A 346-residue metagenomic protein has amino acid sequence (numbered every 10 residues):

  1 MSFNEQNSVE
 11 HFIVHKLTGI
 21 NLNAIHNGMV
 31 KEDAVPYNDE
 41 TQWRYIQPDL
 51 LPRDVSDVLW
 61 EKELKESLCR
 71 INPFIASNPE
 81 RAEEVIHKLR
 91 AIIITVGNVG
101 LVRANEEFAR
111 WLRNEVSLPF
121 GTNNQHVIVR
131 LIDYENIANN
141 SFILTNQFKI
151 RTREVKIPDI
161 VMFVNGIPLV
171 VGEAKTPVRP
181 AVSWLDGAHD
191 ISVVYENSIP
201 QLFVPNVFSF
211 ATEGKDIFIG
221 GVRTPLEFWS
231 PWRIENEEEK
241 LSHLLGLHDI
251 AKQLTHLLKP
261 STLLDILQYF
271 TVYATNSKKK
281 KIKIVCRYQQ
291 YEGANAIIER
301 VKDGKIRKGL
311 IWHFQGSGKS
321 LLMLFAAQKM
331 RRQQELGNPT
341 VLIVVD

Functional and structural regions predicted by a protein language model:
S2-V345: ATP-dependent helicase/translocase motor core
